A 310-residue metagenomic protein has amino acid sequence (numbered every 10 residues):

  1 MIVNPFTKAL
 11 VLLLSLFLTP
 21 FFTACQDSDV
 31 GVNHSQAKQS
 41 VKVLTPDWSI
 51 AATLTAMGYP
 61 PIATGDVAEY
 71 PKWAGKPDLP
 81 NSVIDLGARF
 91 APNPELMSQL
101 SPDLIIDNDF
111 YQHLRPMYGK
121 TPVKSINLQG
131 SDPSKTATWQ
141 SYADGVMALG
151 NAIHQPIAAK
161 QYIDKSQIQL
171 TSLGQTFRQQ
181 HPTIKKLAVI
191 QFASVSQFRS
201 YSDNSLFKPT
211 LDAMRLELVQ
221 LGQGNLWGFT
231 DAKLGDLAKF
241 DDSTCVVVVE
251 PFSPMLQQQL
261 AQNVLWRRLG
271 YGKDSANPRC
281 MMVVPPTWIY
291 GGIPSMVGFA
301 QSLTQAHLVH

Functional and structural regions predicted by a protein language model:
F21-A24: C-terminal motif of bacterial Sec signal peptides marking the signal peptidase cleavage site
Q26-S28: Bacterial signal peptide processing site
K42-A56, A158-L216: Basic- and aromatic-lined ligand-binding clefts that recognize polyanionic substrates
K42-L96: A short, structured surface patch at a secondary-structure boundary
A68-A74, R199-T230: Alpha-helical, coiled-coil/dimerization segments enriched in small aliphatic residues
S98-D107, L237, D242-V246: Proline-aspartate-enriched helix->loop->beta-strand connector
T121-A193, I293-H310: Extracytoplasmic substrate-binding proteins
S141-D144, S243-H310: Structured C-terminal subdomain patch of bacterial secreted/periplasmic proteins
